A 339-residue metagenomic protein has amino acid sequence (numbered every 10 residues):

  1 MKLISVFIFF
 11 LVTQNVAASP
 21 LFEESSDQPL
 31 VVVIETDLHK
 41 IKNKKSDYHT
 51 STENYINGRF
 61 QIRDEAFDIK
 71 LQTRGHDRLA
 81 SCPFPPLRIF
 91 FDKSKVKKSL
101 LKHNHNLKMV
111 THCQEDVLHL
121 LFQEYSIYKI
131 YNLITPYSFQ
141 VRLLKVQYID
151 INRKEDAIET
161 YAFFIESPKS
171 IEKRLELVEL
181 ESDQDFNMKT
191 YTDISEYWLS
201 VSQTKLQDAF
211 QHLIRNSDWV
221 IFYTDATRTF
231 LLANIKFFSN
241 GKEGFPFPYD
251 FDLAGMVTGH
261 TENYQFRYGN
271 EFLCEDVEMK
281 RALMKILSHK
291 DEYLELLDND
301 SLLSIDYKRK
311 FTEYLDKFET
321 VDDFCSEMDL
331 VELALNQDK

Functional and structural regions predicted by a protein language model:
M1-L3, I158: Short glycine/proline-enriched turn or capping motifs at secondary-structure junctions
L3-T13: Sec-dependent N-terminal signal peptides
Q14-A18: Sec/Tat signal peptide C-region and signal peptidase I cleavage site
S19-K339: Phosphate/dinucleotide-binding and metal-coordinating scaffold of catalytic cores in nucleotide-dependent enzymes
